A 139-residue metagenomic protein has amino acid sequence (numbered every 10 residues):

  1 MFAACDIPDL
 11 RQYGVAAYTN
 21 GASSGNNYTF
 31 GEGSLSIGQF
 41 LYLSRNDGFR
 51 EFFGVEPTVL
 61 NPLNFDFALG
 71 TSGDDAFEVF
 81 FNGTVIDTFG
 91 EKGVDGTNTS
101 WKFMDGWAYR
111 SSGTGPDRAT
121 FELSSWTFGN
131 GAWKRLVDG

Functional and structural regions predicted by a protein language model:
M1-W107, S111-G113: Activation on beta-sandwich/Ig-like modules and their edge loops
F121-G139: A recurrent domain-boundary module in secreted/ectodomain proteins
